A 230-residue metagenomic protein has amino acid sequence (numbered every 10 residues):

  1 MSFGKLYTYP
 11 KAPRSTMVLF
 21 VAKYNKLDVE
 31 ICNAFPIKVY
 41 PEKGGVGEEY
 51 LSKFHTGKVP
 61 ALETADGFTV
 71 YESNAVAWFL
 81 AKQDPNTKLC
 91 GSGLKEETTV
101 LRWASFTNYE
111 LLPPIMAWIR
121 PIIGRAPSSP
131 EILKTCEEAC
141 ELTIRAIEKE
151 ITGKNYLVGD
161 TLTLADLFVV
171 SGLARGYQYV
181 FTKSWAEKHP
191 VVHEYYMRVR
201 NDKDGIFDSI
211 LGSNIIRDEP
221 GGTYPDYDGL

Functional and structural regions predicted by a protein language model:
M1-K134: GST-like domain detector, emphasizing the conserved glutathione-binding G-site in the N-terminal thioredoxin-like
Y9, L164, N214: Short, solvent-exposed turn/loop segments enriched in Gly/Ser/Thr/Pro and often Arg
T16-L19, R198, D202: Short, cationic motifs built from Arg/Lys/His that form the positively charged side of catalytic pockets
L27, H55, P85, T152 (+2 more regions): Proline-centered flexible-loop/turn and helix-kink motifs
A81, G172-L173, I210: Active-site-flanking alpha-helical
K95, W103-N201: GST-like fold's C-terminal all-alpha helical module
D204-F207, G212-N214: Exported/periplasmic ABC-transporter solute-binding proteins
S213-L230: Acidic/histidine-enriched, glycine/proline-rich intrinsically disordered or flexible terminal extensions
